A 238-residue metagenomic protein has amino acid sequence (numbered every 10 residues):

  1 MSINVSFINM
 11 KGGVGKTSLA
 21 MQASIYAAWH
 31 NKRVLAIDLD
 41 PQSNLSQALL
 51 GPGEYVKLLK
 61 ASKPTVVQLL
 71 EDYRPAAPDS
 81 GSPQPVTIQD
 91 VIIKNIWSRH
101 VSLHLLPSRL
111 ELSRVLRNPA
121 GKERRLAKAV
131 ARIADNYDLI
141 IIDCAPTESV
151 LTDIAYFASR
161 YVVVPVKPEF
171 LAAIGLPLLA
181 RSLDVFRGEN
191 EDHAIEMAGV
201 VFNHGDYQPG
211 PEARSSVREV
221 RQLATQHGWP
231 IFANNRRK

Functional and structural regions predicted by a protein language model:
M1-K238: P-loop NTP-binding core
